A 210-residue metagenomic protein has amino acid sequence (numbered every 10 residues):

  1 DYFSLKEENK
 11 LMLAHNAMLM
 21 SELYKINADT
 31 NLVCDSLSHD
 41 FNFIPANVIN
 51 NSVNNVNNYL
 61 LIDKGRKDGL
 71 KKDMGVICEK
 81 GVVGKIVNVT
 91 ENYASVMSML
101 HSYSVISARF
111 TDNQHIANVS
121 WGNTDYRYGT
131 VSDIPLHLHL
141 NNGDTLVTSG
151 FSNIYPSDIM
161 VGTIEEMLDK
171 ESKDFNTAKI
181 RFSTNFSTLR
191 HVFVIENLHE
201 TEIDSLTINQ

Functional and structural regions predicted by a protein language model:
D1-Q210: Extracytoplasmic/periplasmic terminal helices and flexible tails
